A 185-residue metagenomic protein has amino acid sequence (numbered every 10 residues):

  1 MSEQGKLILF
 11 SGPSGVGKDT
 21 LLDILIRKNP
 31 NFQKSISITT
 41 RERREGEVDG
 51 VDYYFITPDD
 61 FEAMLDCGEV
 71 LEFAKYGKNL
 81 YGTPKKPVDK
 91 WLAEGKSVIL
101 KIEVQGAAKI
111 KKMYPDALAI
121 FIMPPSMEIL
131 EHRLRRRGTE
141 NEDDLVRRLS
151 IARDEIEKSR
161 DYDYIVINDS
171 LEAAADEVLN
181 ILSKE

Functional and structural regions predicted by a protein language model:
F10: Hydrophobic anchor at the beta1->P-loop junction of P-loop NTPases
P13: P-loop (Walker A) phosphate-binding loop of NTP-binding proteins
V16: ATP-binding Walker
D19: Walker A/P-loop
I26-S35: Post-Walker A helix-loop "phosphate-sensing" segment adjacent to the P-loop in P-loop NTPases
S37-V98, V104-Q105: ATP-dependent small-molecule kinase phosphotransfer cores that center on conserved nucleotide phosphate-binding segments
V98-E103, K112-R137: Conserved phosphate-donor/acceptor-positioning beta-strand/loop module used by diverse small-molecule
D116, R136-E140, D154-E185: NTP-dependent small-molecule kinase module
